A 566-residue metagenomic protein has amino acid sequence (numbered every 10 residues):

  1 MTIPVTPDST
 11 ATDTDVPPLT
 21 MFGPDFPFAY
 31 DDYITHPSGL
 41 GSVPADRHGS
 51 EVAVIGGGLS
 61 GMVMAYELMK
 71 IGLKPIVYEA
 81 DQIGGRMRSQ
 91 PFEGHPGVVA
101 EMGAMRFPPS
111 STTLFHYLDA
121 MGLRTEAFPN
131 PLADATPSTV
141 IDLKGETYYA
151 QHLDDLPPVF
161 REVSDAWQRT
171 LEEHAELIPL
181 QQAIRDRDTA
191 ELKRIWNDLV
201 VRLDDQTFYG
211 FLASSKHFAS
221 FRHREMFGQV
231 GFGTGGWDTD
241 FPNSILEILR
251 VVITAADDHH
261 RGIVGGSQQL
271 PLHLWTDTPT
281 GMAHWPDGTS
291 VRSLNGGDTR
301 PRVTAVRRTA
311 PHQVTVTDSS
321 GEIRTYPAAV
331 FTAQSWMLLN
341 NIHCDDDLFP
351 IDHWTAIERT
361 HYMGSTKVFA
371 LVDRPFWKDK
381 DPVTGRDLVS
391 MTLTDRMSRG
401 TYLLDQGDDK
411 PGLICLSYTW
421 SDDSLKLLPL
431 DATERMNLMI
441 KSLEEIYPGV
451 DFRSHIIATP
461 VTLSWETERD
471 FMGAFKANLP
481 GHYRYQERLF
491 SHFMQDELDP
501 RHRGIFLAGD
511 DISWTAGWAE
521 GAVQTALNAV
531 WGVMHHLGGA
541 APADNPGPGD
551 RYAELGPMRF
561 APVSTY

Functional and structural regions predicted by a protein language model:
I3-G39, Q313, L371, K378-Y566: Conserved flavin/dinucleotide-binding core of flavoenzymes
P4-S9, T20-G23, D119-A120, P129-D240: Mobile amphipathic helical/loop "lid" adjacent to a hydrophobic cofactor/ligand pocket
R47-V77: N-terminal Rossmann-like FAD-binding beta1-loop-alpha1 element of flavoenzymes
M69-E93: Glycine-rich FAD pyrophosphate-binding loop
R86, P96-P129: Conserved FAD-binding subdomain of flavin-dependent enzymes
D186-R302, T309-H312, S335-M337, I342: Active-site/ligand-binding neighborhood in enzyme catalytic cores
T299-T419, I446: Mid-domain catalytic core of redox enzymes that form a hydrophobic substrate pocket/lid adjacent to a catalytic redox
